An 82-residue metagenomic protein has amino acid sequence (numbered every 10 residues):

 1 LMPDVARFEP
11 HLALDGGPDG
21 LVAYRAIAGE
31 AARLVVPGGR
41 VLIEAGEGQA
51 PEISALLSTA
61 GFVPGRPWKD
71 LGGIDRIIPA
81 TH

Functional and structural regions predicted by a protein language model:
L1-H82: S-adenosylmethionine
